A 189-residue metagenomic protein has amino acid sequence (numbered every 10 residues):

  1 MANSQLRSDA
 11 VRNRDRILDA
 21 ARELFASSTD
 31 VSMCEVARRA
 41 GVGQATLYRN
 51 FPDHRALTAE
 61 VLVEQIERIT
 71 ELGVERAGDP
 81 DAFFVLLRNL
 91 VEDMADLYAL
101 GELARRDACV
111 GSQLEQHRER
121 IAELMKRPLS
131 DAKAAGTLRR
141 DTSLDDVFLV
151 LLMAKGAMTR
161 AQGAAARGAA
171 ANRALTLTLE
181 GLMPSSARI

Functional and structural regions predicted by a protein language model:
M1, E123-A134, R160-I189: C-terminal peripheral helix-coil segments that are non-catalytic and often amphipathic
M1-S28, M33-R39, A56: Basic, helix-initiating cap at the start of DNA-binding domains
G41-F51: Short hydrophobic/aromatic patch on the recognition helix
F51, R55-Q65: Alpha-helical DNA-contacting segments of helix-turn-helix folds
E60, E67-D96, V110-Q113, E123: Hydrophobic alpha-helical connector segments
E102-G111: Short linear capping/connector segments at secondary-structure termini
V110-R160, A169: Amphipathic alpha-helical packing segments from all-alpha helical-bundle domains
